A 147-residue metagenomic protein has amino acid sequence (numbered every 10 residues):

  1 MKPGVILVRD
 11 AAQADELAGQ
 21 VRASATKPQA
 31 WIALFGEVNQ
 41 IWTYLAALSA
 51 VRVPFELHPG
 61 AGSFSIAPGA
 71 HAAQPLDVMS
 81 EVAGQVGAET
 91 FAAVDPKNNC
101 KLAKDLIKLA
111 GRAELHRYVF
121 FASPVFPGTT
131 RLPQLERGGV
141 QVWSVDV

Functional and structural regions predicted by a protein language model:
M1-R22: Nuclease-adjacent, charged terminal/linker segments that flank catalytic cores
Q20-A67: Acidic-basic catalytic patches of nuclease active cores, encompassing PD-(D/E)XK and other metal-cofactor nuclease
F55, A73, P127-T130: Eukaryote-skewed repeat-based solenoidal scaffolds used as protein-protein interaction platforms, primarily
L57, E81, R112-L115: Alpha-helix C-cap/termination motif
P68-A72: A short beta-turn/loop motif at secondary-structure boundaries
L76-P96: Conserved catalytic cores of phosphodiester-cleaving nucleases, focusing on short active-site segments
A92-V142: Catalytic cores of nucleic-acid endonucleases
V145-V147: Intrinsically disordered, low-complexity terminal regions enriched in charged/polar residues
